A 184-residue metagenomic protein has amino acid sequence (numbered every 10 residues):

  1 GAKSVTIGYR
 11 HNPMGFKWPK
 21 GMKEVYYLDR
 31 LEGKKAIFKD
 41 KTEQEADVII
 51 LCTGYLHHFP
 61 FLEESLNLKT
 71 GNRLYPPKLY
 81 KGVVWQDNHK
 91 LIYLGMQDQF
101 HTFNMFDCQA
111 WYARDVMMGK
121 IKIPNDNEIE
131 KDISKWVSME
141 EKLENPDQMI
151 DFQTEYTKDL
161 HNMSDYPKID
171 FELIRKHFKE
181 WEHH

Functional and structural regions predicted by a protein language model:
G1-I129, E141-H184: Flavin (primarily FAD) cofactor-binding/catalytic cores of flavoenzymes
